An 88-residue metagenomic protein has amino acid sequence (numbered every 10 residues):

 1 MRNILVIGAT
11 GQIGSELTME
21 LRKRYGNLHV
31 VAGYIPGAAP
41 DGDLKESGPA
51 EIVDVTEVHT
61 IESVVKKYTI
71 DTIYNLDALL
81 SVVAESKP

Functional and structural regions predicted by a protein language model:
R2-G26: N-terminal Rossmann NAD(P)H-binding glycine-rich loop of SDR-like oxidoreductase domains
L5, V31, E51: Conserved Rossmann-like nucleotide-binding pocket used by diverse enzymes that bind dinucleotide cofactors
E20, V31-G33, D54: Eukaryote-specific, intrinsically disordered low-complexity regulatory segments in nuclear proteins, enriched
Y25-A39: Conserved glycine-rich Rossmann-like NAD(P)H-binding loop of the short-chain dehydrogenase/reductase
A39-D43, T60: Acidic helix N-cap motif at the loop->helix transition within catalytic regions of sugar-transfer enzymes
K45-E57: Rossmann-fold cofactor-recognition segment
V55-P88: NAD(P)H-binding glycine-rich loop region in Rossmannoid oxidoreductase-like domains and their noncatalytic homologs
